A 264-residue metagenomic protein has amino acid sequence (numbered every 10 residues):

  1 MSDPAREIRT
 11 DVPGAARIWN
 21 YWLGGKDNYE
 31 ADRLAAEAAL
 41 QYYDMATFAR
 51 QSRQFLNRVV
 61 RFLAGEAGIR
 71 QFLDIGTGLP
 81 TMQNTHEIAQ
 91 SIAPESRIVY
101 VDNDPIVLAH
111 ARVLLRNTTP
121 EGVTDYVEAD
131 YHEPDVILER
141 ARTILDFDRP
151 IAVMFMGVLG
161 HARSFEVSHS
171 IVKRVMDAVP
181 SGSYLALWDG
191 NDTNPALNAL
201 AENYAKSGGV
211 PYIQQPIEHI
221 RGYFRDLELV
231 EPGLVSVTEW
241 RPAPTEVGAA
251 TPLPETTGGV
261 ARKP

Functional and structural regions predicted by a protein language model:
M1-A129, P134-F147, E255: Rossmann-like AdoMet
Y131-H132, A141-H169: A short SAM/SAH-binding and catalytic strip from SAM-dependent methyltransferases
A152-F155, A178-G190: Conserved beta-strand signature within the Rossmann-like core of class I S-adenosyl-L-methionine
V158-H161, G190-N194: Short "lid" loop at the C-terminus of a central beta-strand within the Rossmann-like core of SAM-dependent
H169-S181: A short glycine-rich, Lys/Arg-flanked "PGG" loop and its adjoining helix->strand segment in the class I
P195-G209: Short, glycine-/aromatic-enriched active-site segment of Class I SAM-dependent methyltransferases
P211-L234: Short alpha-helix
G233, E239-P264: Core SAM-dependent methyltransferase catalytic element
